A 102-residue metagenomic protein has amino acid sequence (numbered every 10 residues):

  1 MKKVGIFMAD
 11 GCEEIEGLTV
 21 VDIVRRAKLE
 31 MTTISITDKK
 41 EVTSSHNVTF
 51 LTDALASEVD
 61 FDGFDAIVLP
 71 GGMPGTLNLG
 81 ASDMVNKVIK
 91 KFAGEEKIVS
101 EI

Functional and structural regions predicted by a protein language model:
M1-V99: Extended, subdomain-level signal for the structured scaffold at the beginning of enzyme domains
I102: A contiguous pocket-lining binding segment that forms or flanks enzyme active sites
